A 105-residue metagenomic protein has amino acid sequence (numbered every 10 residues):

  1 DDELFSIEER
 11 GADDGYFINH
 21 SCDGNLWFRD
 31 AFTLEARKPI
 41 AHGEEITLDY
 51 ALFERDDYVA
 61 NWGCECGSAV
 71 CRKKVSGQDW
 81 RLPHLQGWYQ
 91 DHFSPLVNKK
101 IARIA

Functional and structural regions predicted by a protein language model:
D1-D57, G63, S68-A69, K74: Catalytic core of the SET domain in histone-lysine N-methyltransferases, recognizing conserved active-site
D2-E3, G11, V75-A105: Glycine- and charge-enriched low-complexity intrinsically disordered segments
